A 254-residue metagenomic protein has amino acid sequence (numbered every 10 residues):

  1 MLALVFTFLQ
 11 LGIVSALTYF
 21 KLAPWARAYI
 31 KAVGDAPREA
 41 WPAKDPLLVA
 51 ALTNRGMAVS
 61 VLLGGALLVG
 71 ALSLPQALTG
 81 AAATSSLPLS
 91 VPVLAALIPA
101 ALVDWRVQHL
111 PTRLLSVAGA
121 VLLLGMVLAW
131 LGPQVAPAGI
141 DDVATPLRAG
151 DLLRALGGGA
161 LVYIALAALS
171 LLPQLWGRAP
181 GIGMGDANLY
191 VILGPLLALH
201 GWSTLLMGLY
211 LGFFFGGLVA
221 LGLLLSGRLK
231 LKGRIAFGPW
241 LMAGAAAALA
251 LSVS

Functional and structural regions predicted by a protein language model:
M1-S254: A membrane-topology feature that recognizes alpha-helical transmembrane segments and their immediate juxtamembrane
